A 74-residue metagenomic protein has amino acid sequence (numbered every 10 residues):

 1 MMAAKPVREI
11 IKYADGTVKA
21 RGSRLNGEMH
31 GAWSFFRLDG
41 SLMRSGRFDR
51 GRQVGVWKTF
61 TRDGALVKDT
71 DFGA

Functional and structural regions predicted by a protein language model:
M1-A74: Glycine/tyrosine- and acidic-biased, solvent-exposed loop/turn segments at the edges of beta-strands
